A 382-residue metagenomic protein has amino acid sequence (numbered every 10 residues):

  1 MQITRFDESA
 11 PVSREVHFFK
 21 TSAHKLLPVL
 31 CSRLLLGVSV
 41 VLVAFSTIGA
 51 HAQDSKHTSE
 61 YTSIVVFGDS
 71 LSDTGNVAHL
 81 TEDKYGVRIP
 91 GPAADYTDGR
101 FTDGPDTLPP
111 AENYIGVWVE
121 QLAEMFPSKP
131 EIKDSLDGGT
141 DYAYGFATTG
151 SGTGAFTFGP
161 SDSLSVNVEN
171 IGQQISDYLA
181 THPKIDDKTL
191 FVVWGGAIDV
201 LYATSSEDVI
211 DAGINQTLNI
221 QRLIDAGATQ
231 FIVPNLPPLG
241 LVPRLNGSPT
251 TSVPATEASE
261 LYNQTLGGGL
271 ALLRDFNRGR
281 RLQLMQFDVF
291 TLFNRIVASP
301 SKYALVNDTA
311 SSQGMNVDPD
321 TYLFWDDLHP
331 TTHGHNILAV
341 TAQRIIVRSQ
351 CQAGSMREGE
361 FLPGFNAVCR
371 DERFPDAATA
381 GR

Functional and structural regions predicted by a protein language model:
M1-L30: N-terminal secretory signal peptides that target proteins for export/translocation
T4-R5, S22, I48, S59 (+1 more regions): N-terminal compositionally biased, intrinsically disordered segments and leader/signal-like regions
R5, K20, L27, S39 (+2 more regions): Intrinsic structural disorder/low-complexity segments
E8, K20-H24, A44-T47, A367 (+1 more regions): Generic detector of N-terminal low-structure segments
C31-S46: Bacterial N-terminal signal peptides
H51-R382: Conserved active-site regions of diverse hydrolases
